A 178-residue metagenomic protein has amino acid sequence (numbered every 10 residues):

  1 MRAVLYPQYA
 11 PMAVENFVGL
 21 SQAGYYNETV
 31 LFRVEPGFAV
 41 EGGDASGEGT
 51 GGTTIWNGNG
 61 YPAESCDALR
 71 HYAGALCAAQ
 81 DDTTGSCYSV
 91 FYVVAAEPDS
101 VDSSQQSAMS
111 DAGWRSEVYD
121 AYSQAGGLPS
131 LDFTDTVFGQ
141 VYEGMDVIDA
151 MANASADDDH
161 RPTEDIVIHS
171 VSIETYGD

Functional and structural regions predicted by a protein language model:
M1-D178: Cyclophilin-like peptidyl-prolyl cis-trans isomerases
